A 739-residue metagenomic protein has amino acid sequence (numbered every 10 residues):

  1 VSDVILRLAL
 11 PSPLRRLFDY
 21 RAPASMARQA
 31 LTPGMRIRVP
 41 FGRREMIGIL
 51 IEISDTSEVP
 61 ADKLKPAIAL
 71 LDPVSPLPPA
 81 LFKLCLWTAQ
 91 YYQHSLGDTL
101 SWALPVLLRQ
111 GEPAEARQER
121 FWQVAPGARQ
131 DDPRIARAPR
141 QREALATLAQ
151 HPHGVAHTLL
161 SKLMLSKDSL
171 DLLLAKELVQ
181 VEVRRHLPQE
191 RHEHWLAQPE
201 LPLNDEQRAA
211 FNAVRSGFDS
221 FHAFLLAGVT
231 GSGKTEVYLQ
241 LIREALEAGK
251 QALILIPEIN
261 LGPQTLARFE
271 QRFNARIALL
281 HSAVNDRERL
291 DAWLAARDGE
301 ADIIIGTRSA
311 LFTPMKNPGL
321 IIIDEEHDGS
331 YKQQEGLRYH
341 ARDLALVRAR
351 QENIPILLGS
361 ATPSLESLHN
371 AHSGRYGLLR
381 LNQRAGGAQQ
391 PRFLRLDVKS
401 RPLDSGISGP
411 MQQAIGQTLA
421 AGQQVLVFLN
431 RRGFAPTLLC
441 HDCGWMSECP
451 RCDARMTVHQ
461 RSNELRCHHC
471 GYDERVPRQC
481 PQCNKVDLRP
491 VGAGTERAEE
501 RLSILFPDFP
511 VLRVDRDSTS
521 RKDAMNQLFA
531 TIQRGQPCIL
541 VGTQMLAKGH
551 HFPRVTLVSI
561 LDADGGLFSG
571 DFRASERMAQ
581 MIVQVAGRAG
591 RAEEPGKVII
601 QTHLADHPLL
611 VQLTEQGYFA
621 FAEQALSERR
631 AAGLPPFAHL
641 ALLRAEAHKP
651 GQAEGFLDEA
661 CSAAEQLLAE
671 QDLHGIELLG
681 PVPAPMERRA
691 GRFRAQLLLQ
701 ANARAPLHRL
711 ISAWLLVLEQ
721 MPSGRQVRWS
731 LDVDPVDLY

Functional and structural regions predicted by a protein language model:
V1-S360, S367, H372-A388, A420 (+3 more regions): Accessory, non-ATPase domains that flank or precede helicase/AAA+ motor cores in DNA-metabolism machines
D3-L8, Y20, G48, F393 (+3 more regions): Small-residue-enriched segments and motifs
E52-S54, L104, V183-R185, L429-R431 (+4 more regions): A general secondary-structure junction signal
Q198-N204, R208-N212, S220-E654, D658 (+5 more regions): Inter-lobe coupling/hinge segments of SF2-like helicase ATPases
R455, P510, K597, G675-E677 (+1 more regions): Residues at or immediately flanking beta-strands
E654-L679: Short amphipathic alpha-helix segments
Q671, R689-F693, L718: Nucleotide-binding motor/catalytic cores of P-loop/tubulin-like NTPases across gene-expression machines
E677-A690, V727-Y739: Short proline/glycine- and acidic-rich turn/helix-capping motifs at secondary-structure junctions
